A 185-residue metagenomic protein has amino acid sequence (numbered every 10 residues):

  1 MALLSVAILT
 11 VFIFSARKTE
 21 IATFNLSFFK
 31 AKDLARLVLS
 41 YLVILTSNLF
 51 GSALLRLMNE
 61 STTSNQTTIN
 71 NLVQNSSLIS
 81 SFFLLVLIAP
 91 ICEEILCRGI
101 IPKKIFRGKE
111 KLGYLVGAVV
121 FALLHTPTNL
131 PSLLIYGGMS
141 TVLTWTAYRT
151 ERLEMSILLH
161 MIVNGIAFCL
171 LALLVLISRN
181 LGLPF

Functional and structural regions predicted by a protein language model:
M1, Q66-N71, S132-L133, G137-T141: Non-cytosolic membrane-interface motifs at loop->transmembrane helix junctions
M1-T19: Alpha-helical transmembrane segments in multi-pass membrane proteins
L4-L9, V43-G51, V163, A167: Alpha-helical transmembrane segments of multipass membrane proteins
V11-I13, S27-F28, V120, P184: Intrinsic disorder/low-structure terminal segments
S15-I21, Y148-R152: Membrane-interface extramembranous regions at the lipid-water interface
T19, T23-N25, I100, T141: Generic structural microfeature
E20-A89, L176-F185: Juxtamembrane helix-loop-helix connectors linking adjacent transmembrane helices in multi-pass membrane enzymes
T46, S76-F185: Transmembrane helix-loop-helix hairpins at the membrane interface of multi-pass integral membrane proteins
